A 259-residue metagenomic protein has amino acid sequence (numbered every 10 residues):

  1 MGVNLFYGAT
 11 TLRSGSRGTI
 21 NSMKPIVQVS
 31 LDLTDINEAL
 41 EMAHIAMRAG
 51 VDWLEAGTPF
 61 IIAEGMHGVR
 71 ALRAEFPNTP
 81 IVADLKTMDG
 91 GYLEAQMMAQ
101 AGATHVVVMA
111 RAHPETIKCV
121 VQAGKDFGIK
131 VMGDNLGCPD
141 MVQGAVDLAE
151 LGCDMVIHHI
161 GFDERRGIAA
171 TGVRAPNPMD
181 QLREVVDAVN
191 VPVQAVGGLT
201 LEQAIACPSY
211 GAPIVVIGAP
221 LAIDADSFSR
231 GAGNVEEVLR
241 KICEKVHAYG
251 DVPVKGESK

Functional and structural regions predicted by a protein language model:
I20-Y92, L148, R230-V238: Conserved N-terminal beta1-alpha1 strand-loop-helix module at the mouth
K24-V27, F76-L85, D126-L136, V186-V196: Short beta-strand/loop segments at the ligand-binding rim of alpha/beta enzyme cores
G50-D52, E75-T79, Q100-H105, D126-K130 (+3 more regions): Glycine-enriched alpha-helix->loop->beta-strand junction motifs that scaffold or abut catalytic
W53-I61, V82-M88, T104-E115, K130-G137 (+2 more regions): Catalytic beta/alpha-barrel core
G91-Q100, P139-E150, L199-V215: Catalytic cores of alpha/beta
A103-E115, I157-I168, Y210-E236: Glycine-rich phosphate-binding active-site loops on the catalytic face of alpha/beta enzymes
V120, A170-T171, L221-V254: C-terminal helical cap(s) of enzyme catalytic domains, especially alpha/beta-barrels
G137-A188: Active-site rim beta-loop-alpha module in soluble metabolic enzymes
